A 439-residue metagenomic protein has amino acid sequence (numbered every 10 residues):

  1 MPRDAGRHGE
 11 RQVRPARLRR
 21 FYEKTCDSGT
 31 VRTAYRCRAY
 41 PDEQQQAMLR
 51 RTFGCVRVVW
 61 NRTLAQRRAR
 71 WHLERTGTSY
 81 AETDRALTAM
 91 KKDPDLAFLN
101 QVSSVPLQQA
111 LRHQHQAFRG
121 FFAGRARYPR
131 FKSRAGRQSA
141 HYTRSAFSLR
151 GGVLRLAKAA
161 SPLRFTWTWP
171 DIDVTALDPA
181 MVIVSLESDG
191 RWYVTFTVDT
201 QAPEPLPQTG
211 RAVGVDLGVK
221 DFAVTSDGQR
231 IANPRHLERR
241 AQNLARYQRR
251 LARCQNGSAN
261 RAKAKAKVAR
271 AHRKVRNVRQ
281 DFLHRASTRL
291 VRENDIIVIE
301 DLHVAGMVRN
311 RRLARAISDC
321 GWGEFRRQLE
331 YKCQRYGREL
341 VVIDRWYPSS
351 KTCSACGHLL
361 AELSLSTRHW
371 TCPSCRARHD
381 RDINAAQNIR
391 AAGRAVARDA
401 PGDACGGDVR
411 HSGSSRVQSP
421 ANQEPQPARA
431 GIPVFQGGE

Functional and structural regions predicted by a protein language model:
P2-P106: Gly/serine-rich nucleotide phosphate-binding loop at the start of the catalytic core of nucleotide/ADP-ribose-handling
P2-S28, R32, A316, C320-E439: Positively charged, low-complexity nucleic-acid-binding target-recognition regions
A65, A69-L96, N100, L177-M181 (+2 more regions): Substrate-contacting helices/loops that form the catalytic groove of nucleic-acid and nucleotide-polymer processing
Y80-E187: Acidic carboxylate diad motif detector
F147, G152-R155, R191-V194, F222-A223 (+1 more regions): Hydrophobic residues embedded in beta-strands of well-ordered beta-sheets
R150, E187-D189, S226-Q229, A355-C356 (+1 more regions): Short acidic-glycine loop/turn motifs at beta-strand connectors
V153-R164, F196-Q201, G228-Q229, S374-R376: Secondary-structure transition/turn motif
